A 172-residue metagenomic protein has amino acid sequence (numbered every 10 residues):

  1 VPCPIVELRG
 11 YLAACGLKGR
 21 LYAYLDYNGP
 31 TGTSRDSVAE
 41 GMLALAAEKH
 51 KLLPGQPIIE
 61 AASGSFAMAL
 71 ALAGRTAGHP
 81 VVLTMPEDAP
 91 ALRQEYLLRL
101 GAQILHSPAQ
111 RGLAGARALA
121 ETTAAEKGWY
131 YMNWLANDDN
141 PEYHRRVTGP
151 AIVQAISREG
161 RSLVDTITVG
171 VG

Functional and structural regions predicted by a protein language model:
V1-G172: PLP-dependent amino-acid enzyme catalytic core
